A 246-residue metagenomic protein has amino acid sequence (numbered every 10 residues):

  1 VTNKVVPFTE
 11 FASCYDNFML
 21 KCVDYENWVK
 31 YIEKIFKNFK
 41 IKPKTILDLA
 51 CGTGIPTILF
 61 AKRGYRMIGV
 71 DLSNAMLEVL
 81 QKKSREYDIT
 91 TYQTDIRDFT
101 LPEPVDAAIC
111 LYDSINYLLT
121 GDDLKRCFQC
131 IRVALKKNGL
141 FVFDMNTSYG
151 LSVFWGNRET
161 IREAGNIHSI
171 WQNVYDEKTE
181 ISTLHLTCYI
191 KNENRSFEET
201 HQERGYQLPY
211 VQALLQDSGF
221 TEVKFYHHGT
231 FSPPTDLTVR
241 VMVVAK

Functional and structural regions predicted by a protein language model:
V1-K42: Conserved class I S-adenosyl-L-methionine
P43-A50: Conserved class I S-adenosyl-L-methionine
G54-D98: Class I SAM-dependent methyltransferase SAM/SAH-binding core
T100-A107: A short acidic, Gly/Pro-enriched loop at the edge of an enzyme's catalytic core that lines a small-molecule cofactor
L111-D113: Residues lining the SAM
K125-K137: A short glycine-rich, Lys/Arg-flanked "PGG" loop and its adjoining helix->strand segment in the class I
V142-L214: SAM-dependent methyltransferase
L208-K246: C-terminal lobe and adjacent flexible extensions of AdoMet/dcAdoMet transferase-like proteins
